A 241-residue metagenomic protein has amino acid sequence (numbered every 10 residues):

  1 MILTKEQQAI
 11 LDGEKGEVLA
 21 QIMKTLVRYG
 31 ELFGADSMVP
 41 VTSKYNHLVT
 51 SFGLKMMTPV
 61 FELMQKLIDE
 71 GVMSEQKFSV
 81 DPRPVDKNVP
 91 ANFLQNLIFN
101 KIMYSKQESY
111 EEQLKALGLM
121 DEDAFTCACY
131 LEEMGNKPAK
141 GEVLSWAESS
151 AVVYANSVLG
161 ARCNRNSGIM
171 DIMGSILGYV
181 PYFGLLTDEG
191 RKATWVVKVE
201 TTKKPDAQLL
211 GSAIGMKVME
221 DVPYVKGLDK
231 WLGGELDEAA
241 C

Functional and structural regions predicted by a protein language model:
M1-C241: Non-transmembrane, aqueous-exposed alpha-helical and coiled segments at domain scale
